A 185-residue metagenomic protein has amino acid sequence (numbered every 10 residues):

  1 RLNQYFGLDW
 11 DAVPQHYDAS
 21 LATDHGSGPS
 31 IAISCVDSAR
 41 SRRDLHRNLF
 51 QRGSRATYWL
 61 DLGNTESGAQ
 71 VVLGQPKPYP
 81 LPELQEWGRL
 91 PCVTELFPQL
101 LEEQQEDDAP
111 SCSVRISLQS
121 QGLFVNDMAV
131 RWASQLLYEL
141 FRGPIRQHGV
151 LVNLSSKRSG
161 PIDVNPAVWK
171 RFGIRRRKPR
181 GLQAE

Functional and structural regions predicted by a protein language model:
R1-G7: Glycine-rich phosphate-binding loop and adjoining beta1-alpha1-beta2 segment of Rossmann-like nucleotide-binding folds
D9-D11, Y58: Conserved beta-strand segments of alpha/beta enzyme cores
D11-V13, C35: Short, flexible loop segments at the rims of nucleotide/cofactor-binding pockets, characterized by
V13-A22: Conserved SAM/SAH-binding loop
S27-I31, C35-E185: Glycine-rich phosphate/adenylate-binding loop
